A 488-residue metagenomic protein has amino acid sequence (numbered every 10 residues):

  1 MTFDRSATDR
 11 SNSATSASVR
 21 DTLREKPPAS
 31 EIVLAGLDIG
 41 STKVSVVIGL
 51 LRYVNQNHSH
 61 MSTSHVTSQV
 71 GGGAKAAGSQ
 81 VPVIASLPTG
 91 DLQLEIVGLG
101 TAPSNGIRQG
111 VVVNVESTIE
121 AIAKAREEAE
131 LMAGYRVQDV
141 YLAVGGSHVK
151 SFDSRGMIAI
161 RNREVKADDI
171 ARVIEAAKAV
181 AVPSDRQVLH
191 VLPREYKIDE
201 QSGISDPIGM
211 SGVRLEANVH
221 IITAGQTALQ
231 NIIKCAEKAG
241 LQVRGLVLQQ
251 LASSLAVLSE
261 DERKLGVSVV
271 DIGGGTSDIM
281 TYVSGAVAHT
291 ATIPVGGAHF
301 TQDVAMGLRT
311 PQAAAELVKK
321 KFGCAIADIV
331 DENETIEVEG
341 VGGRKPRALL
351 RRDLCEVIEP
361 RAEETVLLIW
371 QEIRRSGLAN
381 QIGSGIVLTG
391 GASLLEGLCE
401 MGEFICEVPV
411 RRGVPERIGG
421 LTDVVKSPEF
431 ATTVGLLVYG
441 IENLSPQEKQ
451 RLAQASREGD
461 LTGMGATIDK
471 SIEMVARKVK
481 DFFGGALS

Functional and structural regions predicted by a protein language model:
M1-S41, V47-V269, G297, T310-C355 (+4 more regions): Nucleotide/phosphate-binding catalytic cleft detector across ATP-hydrolyzing and phosphate-transferring enzymes
D38, D271, T292, T389-G390: Small/polar loops that bind or transfer phosphate-bearing groups
E95, I272-T276, M280, E403-P415: Acidic-glycine-rich active-site phosphate/pyrophosphate-binding loop
G145, A224-G225, G323-I326, Q381-I405: Glycine-rich phosphate-binding loops at beta-strand->alpha-helix junctions
V219, L265-G307: Glycine-rich phosphate-binding loop of actin/hexokinase-like ATP-binding domains
I369, L388, L436: Hydrophobic, well-ordered secondary-structure elements that form the walls of internal hydrophobic environments
L398-V425, F430-L444: Catalytic phosphate/nucleotide-handling subdomain of diverse soluble enzymes
